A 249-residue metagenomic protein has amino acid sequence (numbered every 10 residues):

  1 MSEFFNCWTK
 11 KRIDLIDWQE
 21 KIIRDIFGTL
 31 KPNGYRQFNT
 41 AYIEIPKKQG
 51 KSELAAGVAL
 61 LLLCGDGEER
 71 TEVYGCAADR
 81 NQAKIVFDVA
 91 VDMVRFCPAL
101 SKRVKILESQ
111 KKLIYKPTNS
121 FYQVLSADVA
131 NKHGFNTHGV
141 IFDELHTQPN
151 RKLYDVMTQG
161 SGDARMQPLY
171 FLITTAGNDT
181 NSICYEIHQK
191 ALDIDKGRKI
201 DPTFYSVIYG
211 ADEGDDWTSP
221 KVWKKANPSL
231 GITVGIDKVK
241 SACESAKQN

Functional and structural regions predicted by a protein language model:
M1-N249: Phosphate/NTP-binding elements of NTP-utilizing enzymes
